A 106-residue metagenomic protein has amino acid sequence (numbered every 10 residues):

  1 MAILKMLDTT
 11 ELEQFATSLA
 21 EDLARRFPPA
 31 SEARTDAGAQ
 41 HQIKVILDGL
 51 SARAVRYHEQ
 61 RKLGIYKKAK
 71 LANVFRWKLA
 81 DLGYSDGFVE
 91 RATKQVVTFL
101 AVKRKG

Functional and structural regions predicted by a protein language model:
M1-R34: Short terminal alpha-helical segments
A2, M6, A33, A37 (+5 more regions): A near-ubiquitous, low-amplitude feature marking generic local secondary-structure context
L4, T35-Q42, D81-Y84: Non-transmembrane, amphipathic alpha-helical segments
L7, L63-K67, A80, Y84: Conserved aromatic-histidine-acidic binding/catalytic patches
E11, F15, K67-L71, F88: Short amphipathic alpha-helical segments
E11-Q14, S18, G38, Q42-G49 (+1 more regions): Exposed alpha-helical structural elements
L23-K70: Amphipathic alpha-helical interaction modules
N73-G106: Amphipathic alpha-helical binding modules
